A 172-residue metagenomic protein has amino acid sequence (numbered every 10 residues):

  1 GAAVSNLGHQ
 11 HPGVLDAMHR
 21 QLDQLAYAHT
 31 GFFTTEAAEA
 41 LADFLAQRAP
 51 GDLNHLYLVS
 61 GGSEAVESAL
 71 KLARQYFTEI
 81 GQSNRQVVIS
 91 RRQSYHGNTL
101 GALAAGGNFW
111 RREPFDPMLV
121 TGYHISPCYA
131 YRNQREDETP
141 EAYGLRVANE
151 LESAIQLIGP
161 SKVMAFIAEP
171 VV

Functional and structural regions predicted by a protein language model:
G1, A65-S68, P170: Generic detector of well-ordered alpha-helical packing
A2, A28-H29, E138-A142, V172: Short, contiguous strand/loop micro-motifs
A2-F33, A40-S60: Glycine-rich phosphate-binding segment of PLP-dependent enzymes
D43-M164: PLP-dependent aspartate aminotransferase-fold enzymes
Y131, I167-V172: Conserved PLP phosphate-binding loop immediately N-terminal to the Schiff-base lysine helix in PLP-dependent enzymes
